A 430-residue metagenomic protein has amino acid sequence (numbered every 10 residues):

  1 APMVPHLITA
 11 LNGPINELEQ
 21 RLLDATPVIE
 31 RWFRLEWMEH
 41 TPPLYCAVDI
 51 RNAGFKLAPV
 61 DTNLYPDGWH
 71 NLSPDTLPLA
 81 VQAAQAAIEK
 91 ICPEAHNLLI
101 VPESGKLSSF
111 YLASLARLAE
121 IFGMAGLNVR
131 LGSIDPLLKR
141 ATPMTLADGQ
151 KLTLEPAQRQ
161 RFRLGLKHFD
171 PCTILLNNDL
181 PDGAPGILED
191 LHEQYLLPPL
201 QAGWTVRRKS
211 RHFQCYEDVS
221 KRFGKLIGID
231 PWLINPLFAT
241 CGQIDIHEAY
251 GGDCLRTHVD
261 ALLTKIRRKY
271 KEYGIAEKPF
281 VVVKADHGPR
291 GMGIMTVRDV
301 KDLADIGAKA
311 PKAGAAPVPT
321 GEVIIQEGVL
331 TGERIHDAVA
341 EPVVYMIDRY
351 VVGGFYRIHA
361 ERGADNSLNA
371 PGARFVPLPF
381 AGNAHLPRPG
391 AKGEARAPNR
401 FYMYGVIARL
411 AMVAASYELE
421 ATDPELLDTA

Functional and structural regions predicted by a protein language model:
A1-W32, H40, C46-A47, A53-A58 (+9 more regions): Low-complexity, highly charged intrinsically disordered N-terminal segments that act as targeting/localization
P2-L7, W37, Y65-L99, H359-A430: C-terminal active-site "lid" helix and adjoining low-complexity regulatory extension at the edge of ATP-using catalytic
V28-W32, A47, P66, F162 (+3 more regions): N-terminal beta-alpha lobe that positions the nucleotide/phosphoryl donor in ATP/NTP-coupled carboxylate activation
H40-W69, K284, G328, A340-R349 (+2 more regions): Conserved metal-phosphate-binding beta-hairpin within the catalytic cores of diverse ATP-dependent phosphoryl-transfer
T41-L44, F122, K167, H336-V339: Short solvent-exposed loop/turn micro-motifs enriched in small/polar/acidic residues
D49-G54, L64-P66, S104-G105, P156-Q158 (+6 more regions): Short, flexible loop/turn elements at secondary-structure junctions
K56, H258-R268, Y273-F280, R290-M292 (+1 more regions): Phosphate-binding site of ATP-dependent enzymes
Q82-A83, K106-E277: Conserved N-proximal alpha/beta basic substrate-recognition cap immediately N-terminal to, or forming the N-lobe
